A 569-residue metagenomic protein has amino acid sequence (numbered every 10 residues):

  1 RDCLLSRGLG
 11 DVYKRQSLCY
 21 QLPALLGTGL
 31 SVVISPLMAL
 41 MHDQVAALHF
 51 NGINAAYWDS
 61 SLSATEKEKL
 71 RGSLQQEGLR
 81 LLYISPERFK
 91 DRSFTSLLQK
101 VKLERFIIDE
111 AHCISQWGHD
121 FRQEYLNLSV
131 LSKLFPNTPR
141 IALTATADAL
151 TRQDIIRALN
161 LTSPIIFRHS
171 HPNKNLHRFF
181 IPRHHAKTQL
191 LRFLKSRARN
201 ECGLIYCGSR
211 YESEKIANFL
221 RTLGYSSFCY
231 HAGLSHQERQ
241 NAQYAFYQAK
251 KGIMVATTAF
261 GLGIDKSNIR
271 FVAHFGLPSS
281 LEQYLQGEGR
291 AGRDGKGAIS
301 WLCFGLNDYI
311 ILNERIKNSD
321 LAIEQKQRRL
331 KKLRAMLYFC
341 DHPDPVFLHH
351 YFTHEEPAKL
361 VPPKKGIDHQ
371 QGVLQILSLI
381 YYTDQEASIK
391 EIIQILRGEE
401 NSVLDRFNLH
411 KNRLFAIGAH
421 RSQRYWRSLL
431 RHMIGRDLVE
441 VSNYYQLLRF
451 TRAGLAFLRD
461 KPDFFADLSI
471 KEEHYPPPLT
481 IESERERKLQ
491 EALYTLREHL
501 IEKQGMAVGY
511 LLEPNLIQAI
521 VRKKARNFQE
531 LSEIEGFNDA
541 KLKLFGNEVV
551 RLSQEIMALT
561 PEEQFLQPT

Functional and structural regions predicted by a protein language model:
R1, D91, D148, F450-R459: Residue-level signal for threonine
D2-C3, H274, A519-I520: Short alpha-helical segment immediately N-terminal to, or the first helix within, an HTH/HTH-like DNA-binding domain
D2-Y13: Single conserved hydrophobic/aromatic residue that forms the stacking wall/gate of nucleotide- or nucleobase-binding
K14-S17, P23-T28, A39-I323: Helicase motor core with emphasis on the C-terminal RecA-like subdomain
V32: Key residue(s) within conserved catalytic/signature motifs
K251, N268-I269, A273, L277-Q286 (+2 more regions): C-terminal accessory region of SF2 helicases/translocases
Y351-T569: Accessory DNA-binding and partner-docking regions appended to nucleic-acid-acting proteins, especially the terminal
